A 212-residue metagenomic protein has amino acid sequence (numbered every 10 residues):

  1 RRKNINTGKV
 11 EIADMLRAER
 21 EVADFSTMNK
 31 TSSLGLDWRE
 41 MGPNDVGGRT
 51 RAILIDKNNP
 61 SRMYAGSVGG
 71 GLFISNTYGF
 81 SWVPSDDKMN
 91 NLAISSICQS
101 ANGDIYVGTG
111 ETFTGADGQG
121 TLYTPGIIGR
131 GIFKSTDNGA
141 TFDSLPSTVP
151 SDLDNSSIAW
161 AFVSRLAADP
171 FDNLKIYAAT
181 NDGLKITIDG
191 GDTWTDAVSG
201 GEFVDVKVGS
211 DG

Functional and structural regions predicted by a protein language model:
R1-G212: Extracellular glycan-interacting surfaces
